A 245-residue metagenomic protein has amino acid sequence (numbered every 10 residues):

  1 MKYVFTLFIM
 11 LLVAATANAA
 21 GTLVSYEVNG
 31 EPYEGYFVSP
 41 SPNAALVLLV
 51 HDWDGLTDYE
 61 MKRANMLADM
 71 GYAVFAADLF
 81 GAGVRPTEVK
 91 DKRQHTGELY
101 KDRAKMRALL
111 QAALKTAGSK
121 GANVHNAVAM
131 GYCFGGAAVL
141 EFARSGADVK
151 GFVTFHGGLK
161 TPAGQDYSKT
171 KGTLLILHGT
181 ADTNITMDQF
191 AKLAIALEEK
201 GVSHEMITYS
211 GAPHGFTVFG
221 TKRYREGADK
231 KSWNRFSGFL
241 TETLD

Functional and structural regions predicted by a protein language model:
L23-K120, V218-G220: Serine-hydrolase catalytic machinery in alpha/beta-hydrolase-like enzymes
R63, T186-A196: Short alpha-helix in the alpha/beta-hydrolase fold that links the catalytic acid
L79, V153-T161: Active-site nucleophile loop of the alpha/beta-hydrolase fold
G121-Y132: Alpha/beta-hydrolase fold nucleophile elbow
A129-G131, F155, L177: Short beta-strand immediately N-terminal to the catalytic nucleophile in serine-hydrolase-like folds
G136-A147, F152: Short glycine-enriched nucleophile-adjacent loop and the immediately C-terminal alpha-helix near the catalytic center
T170, I176-H178, D182: Short beta-strand/loop motif that positions the catalytic acidic residue of the alpha/beta-hydrolase fold
A191, E198-D245: C-terminal catalytic histidine-bearing segment of alpha/beta-hydrolase fold enzymes
